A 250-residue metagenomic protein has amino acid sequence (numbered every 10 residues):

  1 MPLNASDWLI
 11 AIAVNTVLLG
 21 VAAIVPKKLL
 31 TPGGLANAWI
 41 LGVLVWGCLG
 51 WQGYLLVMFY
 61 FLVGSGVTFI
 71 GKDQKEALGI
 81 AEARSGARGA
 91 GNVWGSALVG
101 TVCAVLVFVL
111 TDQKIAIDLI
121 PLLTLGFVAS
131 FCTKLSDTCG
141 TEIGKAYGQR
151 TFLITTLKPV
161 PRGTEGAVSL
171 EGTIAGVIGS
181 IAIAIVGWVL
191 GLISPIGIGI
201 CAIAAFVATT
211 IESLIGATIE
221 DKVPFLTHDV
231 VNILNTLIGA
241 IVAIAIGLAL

Functional and structural regions predicted by a protein language model:
M1-L250: Hydrophobic alpha-helical transmembrane segments
